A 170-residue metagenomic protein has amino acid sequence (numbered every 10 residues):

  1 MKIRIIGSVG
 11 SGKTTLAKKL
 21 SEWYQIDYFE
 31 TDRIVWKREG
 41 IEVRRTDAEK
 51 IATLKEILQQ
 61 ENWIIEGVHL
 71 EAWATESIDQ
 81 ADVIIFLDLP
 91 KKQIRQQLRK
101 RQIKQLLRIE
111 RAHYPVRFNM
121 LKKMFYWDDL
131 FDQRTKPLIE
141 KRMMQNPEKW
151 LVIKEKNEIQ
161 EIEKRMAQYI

Functional and structural regions predicted by a protein language model:
K2: Walker A (P-loop) ATP-phosphate-binding motif of ABC ATPase nucleotide-binding domains
I5: Hydrophobic anchor at the beta1->P-loop junction of P-loop NTPases
V9: The conserved Walker
K13: Conserved lysine of the Walker
K18, E22-E61: Conserved substrate/cofactor phosphate-moiety recognition/catalytic segment in nucleotide-dependent phosphotransferases
W23, W127-I170: NTP-dependent small-molecule kinase module
I51-K92: Glycine-rich phosphate-binding loop used to anchor ATP phosphates in small-molecule kinases, encompassing both
D88-R134: A glycine- and Lys/Arg-enriched "phosphate-lid" helix/loop adjacent to the NTP-binding pocket of small-molecule kinases
